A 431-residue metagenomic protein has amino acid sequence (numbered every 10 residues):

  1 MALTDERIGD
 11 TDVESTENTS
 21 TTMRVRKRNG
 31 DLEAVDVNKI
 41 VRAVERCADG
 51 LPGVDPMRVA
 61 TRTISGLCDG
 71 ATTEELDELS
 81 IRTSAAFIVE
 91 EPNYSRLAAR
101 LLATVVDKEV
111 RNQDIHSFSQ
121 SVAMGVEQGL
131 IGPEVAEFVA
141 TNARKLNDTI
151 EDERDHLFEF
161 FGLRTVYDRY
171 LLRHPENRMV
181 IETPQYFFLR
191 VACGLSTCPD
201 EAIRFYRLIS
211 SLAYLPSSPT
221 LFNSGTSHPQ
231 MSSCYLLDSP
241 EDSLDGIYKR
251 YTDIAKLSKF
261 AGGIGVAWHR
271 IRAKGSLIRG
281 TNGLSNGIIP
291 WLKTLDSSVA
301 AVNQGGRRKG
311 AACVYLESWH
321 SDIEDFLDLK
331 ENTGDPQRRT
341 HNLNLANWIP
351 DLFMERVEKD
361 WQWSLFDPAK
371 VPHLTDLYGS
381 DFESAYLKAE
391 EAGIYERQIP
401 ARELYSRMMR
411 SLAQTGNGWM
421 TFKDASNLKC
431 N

Functional and structural regions predicted by a protein language model:
A2-N431: Extended catalytic cores of very large enzyme megasubunits
